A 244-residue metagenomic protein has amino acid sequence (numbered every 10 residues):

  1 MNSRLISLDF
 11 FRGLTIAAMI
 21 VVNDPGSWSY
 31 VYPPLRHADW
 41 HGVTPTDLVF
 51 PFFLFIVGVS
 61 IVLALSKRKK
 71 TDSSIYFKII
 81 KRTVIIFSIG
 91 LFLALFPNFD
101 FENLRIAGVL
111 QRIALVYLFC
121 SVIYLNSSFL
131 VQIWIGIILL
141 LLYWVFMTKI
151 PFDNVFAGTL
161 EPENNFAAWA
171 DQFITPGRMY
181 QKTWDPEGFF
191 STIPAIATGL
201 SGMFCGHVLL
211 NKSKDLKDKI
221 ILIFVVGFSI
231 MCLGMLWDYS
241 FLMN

Functional and structural regions predicted by a protein language model:
M1-N244: Alpha-helical transmembrane segments and their immediate juxtamembrane cytosolic regions
